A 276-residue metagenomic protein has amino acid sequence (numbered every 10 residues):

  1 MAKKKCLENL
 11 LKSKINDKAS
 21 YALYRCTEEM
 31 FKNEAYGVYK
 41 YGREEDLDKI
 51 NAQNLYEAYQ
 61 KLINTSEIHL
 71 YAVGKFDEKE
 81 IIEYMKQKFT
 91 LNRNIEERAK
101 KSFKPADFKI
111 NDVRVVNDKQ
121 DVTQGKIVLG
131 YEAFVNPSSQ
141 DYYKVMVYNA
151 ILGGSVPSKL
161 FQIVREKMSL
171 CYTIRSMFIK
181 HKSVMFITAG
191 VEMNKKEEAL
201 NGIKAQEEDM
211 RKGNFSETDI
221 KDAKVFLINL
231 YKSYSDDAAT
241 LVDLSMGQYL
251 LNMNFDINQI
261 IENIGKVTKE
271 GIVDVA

Functional and structural regions predicted by a protein language model:
M1-R98, N117, V122, V135-N136 (+2 more regions): Charge-rich, well-structured scaffold segments of protease-associated domains
I95-S158, M168: His/Glu-based metal-binding/catalytic segments typifying zinc-dependent metallopeptidases
F161-Q162: Phosphate-proximal small/polar/acidic motifs at interfaces that engage nucleotide phosphates, polyphosphates
